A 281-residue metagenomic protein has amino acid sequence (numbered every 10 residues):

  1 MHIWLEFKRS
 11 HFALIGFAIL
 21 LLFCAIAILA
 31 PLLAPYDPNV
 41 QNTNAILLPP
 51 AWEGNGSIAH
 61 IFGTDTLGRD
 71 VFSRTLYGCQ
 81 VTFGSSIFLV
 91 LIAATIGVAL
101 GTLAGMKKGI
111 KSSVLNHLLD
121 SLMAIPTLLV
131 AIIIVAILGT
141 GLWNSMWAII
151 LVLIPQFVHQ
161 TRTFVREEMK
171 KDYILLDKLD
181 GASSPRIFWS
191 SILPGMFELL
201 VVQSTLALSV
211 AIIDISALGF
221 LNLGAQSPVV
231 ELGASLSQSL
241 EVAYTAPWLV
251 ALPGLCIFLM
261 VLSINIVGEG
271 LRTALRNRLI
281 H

Functional and structural regions predicted by a protein language model:
M1-V98, T102-L103, G109-S113, G181 (+2 more regions): Gly/Trp-centered helix-boundary motif
A18-L21, L76, F88-T95, L118 (+7 more regions): Hydrophobic residues within alpha-helical transmembrane segments of multi-pass solute transporters/permease subunits
L21, I96-L100, V130, W143 (+6 more regions): Hydrophobic/aromatic residues in alpha-helical transmembrane segments
I61, D65, I92-I96, G105-E168: Generic hydrophobic transmembrane alpha-helix motif, especially the helices
R69-G84, K108-N116, M169-K170, I174-V202: Amphipathic cytosolic juxtamembrane alpha-helices at the membrane-cytosol interface of multi-pass membrane transporters
V81-S86, L100, S112-N116, W143-W147 (+5 more regions): Short alpha-helical transmembrane interface motifs in multi-pass membrane proteins
L103-A104, I134, T161, V165 (+4 more regions): Hydrophobic alpha-helical interface/terminus motif in multipass membrane transporters
I132-I133, T140-I150, L200-A234: Non-cytoplasmic
